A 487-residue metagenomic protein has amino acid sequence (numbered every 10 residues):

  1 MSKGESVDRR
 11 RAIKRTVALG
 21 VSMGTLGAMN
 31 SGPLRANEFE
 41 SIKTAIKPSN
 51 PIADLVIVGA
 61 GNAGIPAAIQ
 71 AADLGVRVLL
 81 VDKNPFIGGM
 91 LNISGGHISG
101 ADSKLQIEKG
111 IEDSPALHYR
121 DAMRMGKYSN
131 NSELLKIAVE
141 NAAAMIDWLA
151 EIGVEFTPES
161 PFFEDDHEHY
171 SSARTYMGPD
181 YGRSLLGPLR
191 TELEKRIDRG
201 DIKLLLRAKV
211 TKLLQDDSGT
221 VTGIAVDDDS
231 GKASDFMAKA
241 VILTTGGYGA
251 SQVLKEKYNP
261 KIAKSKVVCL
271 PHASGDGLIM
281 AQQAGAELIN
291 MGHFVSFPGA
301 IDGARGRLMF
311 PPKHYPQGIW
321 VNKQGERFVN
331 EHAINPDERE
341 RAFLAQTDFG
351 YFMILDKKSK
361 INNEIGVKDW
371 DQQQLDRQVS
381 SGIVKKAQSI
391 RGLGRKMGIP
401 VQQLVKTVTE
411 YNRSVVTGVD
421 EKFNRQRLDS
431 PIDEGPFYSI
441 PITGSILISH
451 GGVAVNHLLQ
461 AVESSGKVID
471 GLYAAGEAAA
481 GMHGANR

Functional and structural regions predicted by a protein language model:
S2-G20: N-terminal secretory signal peptides and thylakoid transit peptides that target proteins across membranes
E5, A28-N62, A72-L74: C-terminal segment of N-terminal export signals and the immediately downstream linker at the start of the mature
P51-A53, G231-A240: Core beta-strand elements of the Rossmann-like FAD/NAD(P) dinucleotide-binding domain in flavoenzyme oxidoreductases
L74-L91: Glycine-rich FAD pyrophosphate-binding loop
E140-K232, S251-L254, I301, V415-E434: Conserved redox-cofactor binding core of oxidoreductases
F236-R307: Glycine-rich loop(s) and the adjacent beta-strand/alpha-helix scaffold that form part
L278-M280, A286-M397: An anion/pyrophosphate-binding glycine-rich loop and adjacent beta-alpha core in soluble alpha-beta enzymes
Q403-N486: A glycine-rich dinucleotide-binding beta-alpha-beta segment and adjacent secondary-structure elements that constitute
